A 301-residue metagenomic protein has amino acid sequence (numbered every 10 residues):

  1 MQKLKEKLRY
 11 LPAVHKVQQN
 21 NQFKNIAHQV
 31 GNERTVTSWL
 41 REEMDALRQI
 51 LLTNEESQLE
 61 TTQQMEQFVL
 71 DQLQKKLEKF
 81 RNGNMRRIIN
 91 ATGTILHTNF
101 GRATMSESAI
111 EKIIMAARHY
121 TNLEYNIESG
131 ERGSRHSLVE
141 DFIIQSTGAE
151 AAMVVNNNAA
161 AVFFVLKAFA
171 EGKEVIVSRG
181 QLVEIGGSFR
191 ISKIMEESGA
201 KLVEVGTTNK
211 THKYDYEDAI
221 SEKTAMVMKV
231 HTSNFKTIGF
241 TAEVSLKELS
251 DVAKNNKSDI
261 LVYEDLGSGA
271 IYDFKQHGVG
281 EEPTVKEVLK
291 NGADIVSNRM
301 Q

Functional and structural regions predicted by a protein language model:
M1-L77: Long amphipathic alpha-helical segments
H15, Q19, S38, D45 (+11 more regions): Solvent-exposed alpha-helical segments within well-ordered globular domains of core cellular machineries
A27-V30, E56-E60, M85-R86, D259-Y263 (+1 more regions): Flexible, glycine/charged-enriched surface loops at secondary-structure junctions
D45, A91-T92, A103-E128: Glycine-rich phosphate-binding segment of PLP-dependent enzymes
Q58-M105, E111-K112: Long amphipathic N-terminal alpha/beta scaffold segment
F80-N90, Y120-G130, A151: Short, flexible active-site-proximal loops enriched in glycine and acidic residues
I95-N99, N126, I176-S178: Short glycine-rich or small-residue beta-strand-to-loop segments that form or flank ligand, phosphate, metal/Fe-S
G130-Q301: Conserved PLP-enzyme active-site core in the AAT-like
